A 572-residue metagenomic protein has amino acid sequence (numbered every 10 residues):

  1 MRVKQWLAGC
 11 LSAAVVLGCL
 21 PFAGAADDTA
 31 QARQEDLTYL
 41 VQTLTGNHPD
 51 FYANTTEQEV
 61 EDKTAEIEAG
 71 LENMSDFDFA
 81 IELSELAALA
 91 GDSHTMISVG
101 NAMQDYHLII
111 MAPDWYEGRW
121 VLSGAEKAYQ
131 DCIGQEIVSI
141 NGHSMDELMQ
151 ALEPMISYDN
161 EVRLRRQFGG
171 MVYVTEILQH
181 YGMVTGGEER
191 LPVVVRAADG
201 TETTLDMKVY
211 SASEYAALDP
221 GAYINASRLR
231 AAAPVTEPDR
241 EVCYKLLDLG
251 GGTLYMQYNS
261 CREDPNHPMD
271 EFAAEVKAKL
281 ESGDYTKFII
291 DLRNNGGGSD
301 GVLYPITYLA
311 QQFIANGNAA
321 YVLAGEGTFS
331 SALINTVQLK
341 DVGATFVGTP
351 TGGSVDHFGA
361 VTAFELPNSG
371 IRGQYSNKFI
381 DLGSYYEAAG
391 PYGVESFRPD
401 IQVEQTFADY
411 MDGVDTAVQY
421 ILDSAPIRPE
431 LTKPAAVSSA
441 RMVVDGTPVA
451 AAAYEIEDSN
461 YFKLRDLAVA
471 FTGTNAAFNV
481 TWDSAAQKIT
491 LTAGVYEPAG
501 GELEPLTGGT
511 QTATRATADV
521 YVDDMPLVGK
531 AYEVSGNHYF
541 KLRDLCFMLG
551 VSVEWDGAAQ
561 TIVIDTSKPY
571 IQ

Functional and structural regions predicted by a protein language model:
M1-C10: Bacterial N-terminal signal peptides that target proteins for export
Q5-W6, P426-Q572: Primary recognition of N-terminal secretory signal peptides and signal-anchoring hydrophobic helices
P21-K287: Flexible, low-complexity junctional segments that flank or bridge functional domains
A30-V41, A198-G200, R240-T432: C-terminal "post-core" interaction segments
V41-T55, E68-S75, A87-A90, H94 (+14 more regions): Sec/Tat-exported extracytoplasmic proteins
N101, G124-A128, S144, A197-D199 (+13 more regions): A mature extracytoplasmic/lumenal domain signature
H107-L108, Y116-E117, M183-P192, H357-V361 (+3 more regions): A short, compositionally biased
